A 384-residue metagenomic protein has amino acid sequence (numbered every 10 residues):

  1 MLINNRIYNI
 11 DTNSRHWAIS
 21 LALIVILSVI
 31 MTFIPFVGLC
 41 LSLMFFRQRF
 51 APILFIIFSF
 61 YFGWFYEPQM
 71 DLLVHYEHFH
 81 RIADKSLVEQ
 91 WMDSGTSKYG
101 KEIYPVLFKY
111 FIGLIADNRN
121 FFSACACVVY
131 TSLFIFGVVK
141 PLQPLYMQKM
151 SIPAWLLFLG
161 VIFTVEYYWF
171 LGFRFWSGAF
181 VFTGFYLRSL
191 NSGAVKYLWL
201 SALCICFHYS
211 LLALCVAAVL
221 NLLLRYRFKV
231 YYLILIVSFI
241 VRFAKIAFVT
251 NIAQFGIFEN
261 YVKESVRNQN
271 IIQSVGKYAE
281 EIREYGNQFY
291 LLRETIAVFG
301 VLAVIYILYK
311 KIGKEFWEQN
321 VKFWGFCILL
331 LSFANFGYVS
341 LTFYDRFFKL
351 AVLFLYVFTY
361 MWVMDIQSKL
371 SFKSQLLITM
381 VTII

Functional and structural regions predicted by a protein language model:
Q48-I53, Y231, E315-C327, S371-T379: Membrane-interfacial loop-to-transmembrane alpha-helix junctions, especially the N-terminal start
P68, L73-Y76, I82-A83, V88 (+1 more regions): Alpha-helical transmembrane segments and terminal signal-anchor/GPI-anchor hydrophobic tails, characterized by long
L73-H80, M92-D117: Short hydrophobic/aromatic helix or loop-helix immediately within or flanking a transmembrane segment in polytopic
C125-L145: Transmembrane-helix motifs of polytopic, lipid-linked glycan transferases
V138-V161: Transmembrane-helix signature of polytopic, membrane-embedded enzymes that assemble or transfer cell-envelope glycans
V165, K196-L220: Membrane-interface alpha helices of multi-pass inner-membrane proteins
E166-F182, F207, V304-I366: Membrane-water interface signatures at transmembrane helix termini and the short loops that connect adjacent helices
A179-K196: Membrane-interface transmembrane helices that cradle and orient dolichyl/undecaprenyl
